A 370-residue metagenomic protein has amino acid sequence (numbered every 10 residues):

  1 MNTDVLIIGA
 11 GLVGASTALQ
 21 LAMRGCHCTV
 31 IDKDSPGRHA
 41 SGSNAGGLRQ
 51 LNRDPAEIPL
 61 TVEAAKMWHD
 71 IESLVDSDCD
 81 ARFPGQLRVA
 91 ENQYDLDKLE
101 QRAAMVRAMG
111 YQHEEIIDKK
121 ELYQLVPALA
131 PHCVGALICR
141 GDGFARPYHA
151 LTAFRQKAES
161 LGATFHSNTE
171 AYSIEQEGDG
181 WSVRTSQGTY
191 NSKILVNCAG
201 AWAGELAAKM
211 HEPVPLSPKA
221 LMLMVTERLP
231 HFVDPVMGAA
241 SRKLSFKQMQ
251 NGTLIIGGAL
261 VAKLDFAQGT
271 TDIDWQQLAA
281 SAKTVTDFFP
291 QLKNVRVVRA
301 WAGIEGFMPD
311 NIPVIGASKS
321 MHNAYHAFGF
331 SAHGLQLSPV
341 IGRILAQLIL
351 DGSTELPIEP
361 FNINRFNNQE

Functional and structural regions predicted by a protein language model:
T3-T29: N-terminal Rossmann-like FAD-binding beta1-loop-alpha1 element of flavoenzymes
A22-G42: Glycine-rich FAD pyrophosphate-binding loop
R38, S192-D234, L356: Central helical "cap/lid" subdomain
G46-L125, K243, T284-V285: Dinucleotide-binding Rossmann-like beta1-alpha1 core, especially the glycine-rich loop that anchors the ADP
S77-A90, H113-K119, Y123-L161, A262-A267 (+2 more regions): Helix-loop-beta segment of a Rossmann-like dinucleotide-binding subdomain
L137-K193: Helical element adjacent to the flavin cofactor pocket in flavoenzyme catalytic cores
R228-N323: Active-site lid/adjacent beta-loop-alpha segment flanking the redox-cofactor pocket in flavoenzymes
D287-E370: C-terminal catalytic lobe of FAD-dependent flavoproteins
